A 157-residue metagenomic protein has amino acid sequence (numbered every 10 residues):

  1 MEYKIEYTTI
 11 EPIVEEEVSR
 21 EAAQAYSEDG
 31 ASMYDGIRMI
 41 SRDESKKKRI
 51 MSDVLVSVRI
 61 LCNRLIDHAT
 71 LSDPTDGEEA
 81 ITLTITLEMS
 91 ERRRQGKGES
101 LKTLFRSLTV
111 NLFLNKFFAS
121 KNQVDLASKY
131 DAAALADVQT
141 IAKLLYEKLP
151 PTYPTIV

Functional and structural regions predicted by a protein language model:
M1-G98, T140-V157: Conserved short "hinge" loops at termini or chain/domain junctions
Q24, L101-V157: Short loop/turn elements at secondary-structure junctions
